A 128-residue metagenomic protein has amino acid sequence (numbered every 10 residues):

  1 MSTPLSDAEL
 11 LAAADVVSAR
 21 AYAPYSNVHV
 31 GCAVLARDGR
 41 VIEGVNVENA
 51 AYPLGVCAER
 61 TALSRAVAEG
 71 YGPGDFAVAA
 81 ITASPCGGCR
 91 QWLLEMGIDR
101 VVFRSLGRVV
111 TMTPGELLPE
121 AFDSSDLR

Functional and structural regions predicted by a protein language model:
M1-A12, A77, G107: Short, compositionally biased leader-like segments
T3-P4, A23, A51-P53: Short, surface-exposed loop/turn motifs that are enriched in glycine and acidic residues and include a nearby proline
E9-A23: Short, basic/aromatic recognition patches
A14, C32-A33, A62, A66: Small-residue (primarily alanine) positions within well-ordered alpha-helices, especially packing/interaction faces
A21-N27, N46: Short N-terminal helix-initiation segments at or just after the protein's N-terminus
S26-A36: Short beta-strand scaffold segments in enzyme catalytic cores
E43-L127: Zn2+-dependent cytidine deaminase-like catalytic core
